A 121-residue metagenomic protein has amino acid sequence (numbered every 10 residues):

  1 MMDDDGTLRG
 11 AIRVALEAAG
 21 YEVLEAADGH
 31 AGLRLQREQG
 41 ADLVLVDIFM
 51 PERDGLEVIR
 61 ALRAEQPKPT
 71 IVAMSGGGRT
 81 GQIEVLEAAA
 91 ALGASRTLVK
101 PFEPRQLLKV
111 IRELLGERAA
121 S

Functional and structural regions predicted by a protein language model:
M1-T7, I12-L16, V44: Conserved acidic segment of CheY-like receiver
G20-A27, L35: Short hydrophobic/Thr-rich beta-strand motif most characteristic of the beta2 strand and flanking loop of CheY-like
D28-A31, D54-V58: Acidic catalytic/metal-coordinating carboxylates
R37-Q39, A61-P69, L92: Conserved phosphotransfer cores of two-component systems
D47: Active-site residues of response regulator receiver
M50: Receiver (REC) domain active-site loop signature in two-component systems and cognate sites in sensor histidine kinases
E57, G78-L98, R105, K109: Alpha4 helix (beta4-alpha4-beta5 surface) of REC/receiver domains from two-component response regulators
M74-G76: Hydrophobic/aromatic residues positioned on beta-strands within the core alpha/beta folds
